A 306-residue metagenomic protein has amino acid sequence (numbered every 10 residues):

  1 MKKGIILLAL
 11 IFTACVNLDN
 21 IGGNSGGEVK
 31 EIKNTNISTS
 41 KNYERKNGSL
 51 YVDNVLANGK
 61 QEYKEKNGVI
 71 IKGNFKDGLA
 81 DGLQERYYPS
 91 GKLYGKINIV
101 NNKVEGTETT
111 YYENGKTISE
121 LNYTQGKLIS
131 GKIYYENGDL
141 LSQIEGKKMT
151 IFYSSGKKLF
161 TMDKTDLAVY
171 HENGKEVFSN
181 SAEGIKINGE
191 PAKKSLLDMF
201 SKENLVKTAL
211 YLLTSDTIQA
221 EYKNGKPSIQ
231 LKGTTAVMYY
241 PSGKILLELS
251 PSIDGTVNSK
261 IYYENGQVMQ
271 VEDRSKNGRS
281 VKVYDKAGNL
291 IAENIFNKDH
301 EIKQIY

Functional and structural regions predicted by a protein language model:
G4-F12: Sec-dependent N-terminal signal peptides
A14-Y306: Glycine/tyrosine- and acidic-biased, solvent-exposed loop/turn segments at the edges of beta-strands
